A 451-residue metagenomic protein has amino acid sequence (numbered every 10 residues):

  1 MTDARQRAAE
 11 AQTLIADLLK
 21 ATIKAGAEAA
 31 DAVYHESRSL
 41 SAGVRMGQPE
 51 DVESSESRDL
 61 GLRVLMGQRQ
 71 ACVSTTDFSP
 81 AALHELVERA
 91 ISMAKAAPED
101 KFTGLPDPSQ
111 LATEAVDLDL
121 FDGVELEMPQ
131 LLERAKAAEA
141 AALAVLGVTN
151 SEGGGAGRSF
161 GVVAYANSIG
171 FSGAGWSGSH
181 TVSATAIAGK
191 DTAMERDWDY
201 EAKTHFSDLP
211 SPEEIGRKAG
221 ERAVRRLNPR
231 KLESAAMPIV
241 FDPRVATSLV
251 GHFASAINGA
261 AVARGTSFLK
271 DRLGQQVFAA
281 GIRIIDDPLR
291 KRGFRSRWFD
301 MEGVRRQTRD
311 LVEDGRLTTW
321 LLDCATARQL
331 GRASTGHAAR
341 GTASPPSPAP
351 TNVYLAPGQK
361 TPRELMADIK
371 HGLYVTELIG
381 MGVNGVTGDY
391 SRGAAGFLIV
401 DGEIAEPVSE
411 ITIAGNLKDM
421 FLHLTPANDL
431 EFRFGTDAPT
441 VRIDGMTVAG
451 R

Functional and structural regions predicted by a protein language model:
M1-R451: N-terminal small-residue-enriched
